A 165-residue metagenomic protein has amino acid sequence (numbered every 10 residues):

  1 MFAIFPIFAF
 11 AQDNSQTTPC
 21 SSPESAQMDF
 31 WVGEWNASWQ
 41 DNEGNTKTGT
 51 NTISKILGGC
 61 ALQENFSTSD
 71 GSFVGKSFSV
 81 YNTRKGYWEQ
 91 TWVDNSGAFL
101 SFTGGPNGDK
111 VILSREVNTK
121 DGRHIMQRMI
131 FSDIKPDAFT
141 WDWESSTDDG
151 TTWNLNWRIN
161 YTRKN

Functional and structural regions predicted by a protein language model:
M1-P6: Bacterial N-terminal signal peptides
F10-N165: Hydrophobic small-molecule pocket/channel-lining residues, especially in calycin-type beta-barrels
